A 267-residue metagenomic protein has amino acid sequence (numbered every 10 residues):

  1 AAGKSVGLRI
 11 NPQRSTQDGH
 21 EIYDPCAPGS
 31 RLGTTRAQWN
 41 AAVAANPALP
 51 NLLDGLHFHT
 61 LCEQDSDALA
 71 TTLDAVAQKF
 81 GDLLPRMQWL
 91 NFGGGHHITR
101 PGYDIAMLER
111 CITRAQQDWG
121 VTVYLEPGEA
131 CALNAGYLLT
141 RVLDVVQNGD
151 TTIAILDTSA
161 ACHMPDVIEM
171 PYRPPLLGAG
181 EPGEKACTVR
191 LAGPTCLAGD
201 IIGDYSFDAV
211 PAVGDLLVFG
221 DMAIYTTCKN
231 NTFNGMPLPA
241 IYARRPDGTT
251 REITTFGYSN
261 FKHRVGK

Functional and structural regions predicted by a protein language model:
A1-W89, P101, C111-R114: Active-site-proximal beta-alpha core segment in soluble small-molecule metabolic enzymes
K4, G120-V121: A short helix->loop->beta-strand "cap" motif at the edges of active sites that frequently abuts
G7, N91, V123-L125: A structural signal for short, well-ordered beta-strand segments and their strand-loop junctions that often border
I10-P12, G94, A160: Short, small-residue-rich loop/turn micro-motifs
T34, L56, G94-H96, E129 (+1 more regions): Gly/Ser/Thr-rich helix-start
T34-A37, D67, T71, A75 (+7 more regions): Conserved active-site and cofactor/substrate-binding residues in soluble primary-metabolism enzymes
T60-L61, L90-T99, P127-A130: Glycine-rich beta-strand-to-loop/alpha-helix junction loops that act as flexible
C111, T122-K267: Charged (often Lys/Glu-rich) extended helix/loop segments that serve as interaction or gating elements
